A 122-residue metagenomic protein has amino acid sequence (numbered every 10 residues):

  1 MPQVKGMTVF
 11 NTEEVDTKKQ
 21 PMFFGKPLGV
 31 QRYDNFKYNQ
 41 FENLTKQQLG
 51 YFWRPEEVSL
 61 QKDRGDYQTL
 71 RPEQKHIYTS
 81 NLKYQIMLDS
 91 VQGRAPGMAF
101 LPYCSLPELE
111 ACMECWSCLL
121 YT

Functional and structural regions predicted by a protein language model:
M1-E108: Terminal targeting/low-complexity segments that flank the catalytic cores of oxidoreductases
Y121-T122: Conserved small/polar residues in nucleotide/adenosyl-binding loops
